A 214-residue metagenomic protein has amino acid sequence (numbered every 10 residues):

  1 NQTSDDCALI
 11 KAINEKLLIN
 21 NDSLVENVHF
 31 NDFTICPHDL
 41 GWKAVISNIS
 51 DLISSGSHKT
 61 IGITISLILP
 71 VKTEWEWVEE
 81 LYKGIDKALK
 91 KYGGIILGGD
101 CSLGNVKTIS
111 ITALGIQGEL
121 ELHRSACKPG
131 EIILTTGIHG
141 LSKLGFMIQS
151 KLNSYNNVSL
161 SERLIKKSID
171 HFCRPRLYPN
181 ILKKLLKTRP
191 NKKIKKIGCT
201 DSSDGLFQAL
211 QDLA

Functional and structural regions predicted by a protein language model:
N1-A214: Helix-biased detector of long, well-ordered alpha-helical tracts
